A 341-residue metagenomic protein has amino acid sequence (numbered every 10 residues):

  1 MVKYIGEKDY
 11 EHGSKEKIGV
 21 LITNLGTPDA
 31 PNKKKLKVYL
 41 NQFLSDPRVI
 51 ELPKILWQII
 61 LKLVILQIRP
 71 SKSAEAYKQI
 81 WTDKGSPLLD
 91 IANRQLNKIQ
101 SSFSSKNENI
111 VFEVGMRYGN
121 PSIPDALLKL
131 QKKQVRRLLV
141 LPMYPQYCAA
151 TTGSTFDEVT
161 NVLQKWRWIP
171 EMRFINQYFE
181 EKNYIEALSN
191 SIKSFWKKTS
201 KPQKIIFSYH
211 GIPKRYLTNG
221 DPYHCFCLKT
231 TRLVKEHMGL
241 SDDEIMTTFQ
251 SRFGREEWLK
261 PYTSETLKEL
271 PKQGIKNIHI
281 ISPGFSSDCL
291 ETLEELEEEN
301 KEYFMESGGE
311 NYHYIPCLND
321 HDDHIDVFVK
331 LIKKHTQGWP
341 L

Functional and structural regions predicted by a protein language model:
M1-L341: Active-site-proximal alpha-helix that buttresses catalytic centers in soluble enzyme cores
